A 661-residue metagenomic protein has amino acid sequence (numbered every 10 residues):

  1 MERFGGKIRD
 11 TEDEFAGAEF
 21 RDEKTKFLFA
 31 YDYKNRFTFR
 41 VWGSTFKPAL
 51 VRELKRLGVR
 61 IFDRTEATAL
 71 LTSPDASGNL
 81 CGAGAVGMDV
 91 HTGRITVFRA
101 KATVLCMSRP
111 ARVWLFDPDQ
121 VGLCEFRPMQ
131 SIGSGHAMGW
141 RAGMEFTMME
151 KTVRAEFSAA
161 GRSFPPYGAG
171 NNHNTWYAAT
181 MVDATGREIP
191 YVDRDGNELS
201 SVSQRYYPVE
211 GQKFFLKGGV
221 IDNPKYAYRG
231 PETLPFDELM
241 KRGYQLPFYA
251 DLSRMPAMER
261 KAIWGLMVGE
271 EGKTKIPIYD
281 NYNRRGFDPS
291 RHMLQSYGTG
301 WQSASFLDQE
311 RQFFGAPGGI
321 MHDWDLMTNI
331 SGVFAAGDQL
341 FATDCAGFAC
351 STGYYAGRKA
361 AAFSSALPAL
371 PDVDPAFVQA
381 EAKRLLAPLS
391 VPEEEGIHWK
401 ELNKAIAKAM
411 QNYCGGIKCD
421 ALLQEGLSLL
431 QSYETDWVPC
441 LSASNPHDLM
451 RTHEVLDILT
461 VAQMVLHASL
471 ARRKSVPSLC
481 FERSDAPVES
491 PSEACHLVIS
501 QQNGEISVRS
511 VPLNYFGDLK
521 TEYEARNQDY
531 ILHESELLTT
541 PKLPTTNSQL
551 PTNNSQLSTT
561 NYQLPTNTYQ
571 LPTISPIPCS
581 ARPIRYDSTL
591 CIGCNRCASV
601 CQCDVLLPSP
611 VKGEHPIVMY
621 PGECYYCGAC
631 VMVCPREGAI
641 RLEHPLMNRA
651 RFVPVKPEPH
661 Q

Functional and structural regions predicted by a protein language model:
R3-C81, M148-F341, C345, C350 (+2 more regions): Mobile, glycine/GP-rich and aromatic-enriched active-site lid/loop segments adjacent to catalytic centers
T92-A102, N329: Core beta-strand elements of the Rossmann-like FAD/NAD(P) dinucleotide-binding domain in flavoenzyme oxidoreductases
L105-F164, G168, A346-A360: Glycine-rich loop(s) and the adjacent beta-strand/alpha-helix scaffold that form part
T328-L389: Catalytic phosphate/nucleotide-handling subdomain of diverse soluble enzymes
S365-H447: Long, amphipathic alpha-helical stalk/connector segments used for oligomerization, subunit docking, or mechanical
T539-T573, I577: Short, basic, low-complexity termini and linkers enriched in Ser/Thr/Gly/Pro that act as targeting/leader peptides
R596-K612, A629-M647: Iron-sulfur cluster-binding cysteine motifs and their immediate structural context in ferredoxin-like electron-transfer
V611-C624: Short linker/helix segments within small regulatory modules
